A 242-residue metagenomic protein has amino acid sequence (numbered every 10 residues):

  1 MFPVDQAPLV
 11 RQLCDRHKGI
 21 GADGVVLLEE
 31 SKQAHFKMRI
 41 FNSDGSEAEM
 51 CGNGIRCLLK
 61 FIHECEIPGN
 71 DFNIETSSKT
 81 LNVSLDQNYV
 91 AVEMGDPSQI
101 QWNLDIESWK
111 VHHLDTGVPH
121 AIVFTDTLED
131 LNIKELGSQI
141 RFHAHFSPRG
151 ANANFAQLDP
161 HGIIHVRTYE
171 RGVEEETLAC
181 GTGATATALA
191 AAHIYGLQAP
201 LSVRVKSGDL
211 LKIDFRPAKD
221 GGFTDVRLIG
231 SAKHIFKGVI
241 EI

Functional and structural regions predicted by a protein language model:
M1-Q87, I122-I242: A glycine-rich beta-to-alpha transition motif near the start of alpha/beta enzyme domains, typified by
G95-V111, E135-S138: Active-site glycine-rich loop that binds ribose-phosphate moieties when present
D105, W109-N132: Internal active-site segments that recognize and position negatively charged phosphoryl groups and nucleotide moieties
